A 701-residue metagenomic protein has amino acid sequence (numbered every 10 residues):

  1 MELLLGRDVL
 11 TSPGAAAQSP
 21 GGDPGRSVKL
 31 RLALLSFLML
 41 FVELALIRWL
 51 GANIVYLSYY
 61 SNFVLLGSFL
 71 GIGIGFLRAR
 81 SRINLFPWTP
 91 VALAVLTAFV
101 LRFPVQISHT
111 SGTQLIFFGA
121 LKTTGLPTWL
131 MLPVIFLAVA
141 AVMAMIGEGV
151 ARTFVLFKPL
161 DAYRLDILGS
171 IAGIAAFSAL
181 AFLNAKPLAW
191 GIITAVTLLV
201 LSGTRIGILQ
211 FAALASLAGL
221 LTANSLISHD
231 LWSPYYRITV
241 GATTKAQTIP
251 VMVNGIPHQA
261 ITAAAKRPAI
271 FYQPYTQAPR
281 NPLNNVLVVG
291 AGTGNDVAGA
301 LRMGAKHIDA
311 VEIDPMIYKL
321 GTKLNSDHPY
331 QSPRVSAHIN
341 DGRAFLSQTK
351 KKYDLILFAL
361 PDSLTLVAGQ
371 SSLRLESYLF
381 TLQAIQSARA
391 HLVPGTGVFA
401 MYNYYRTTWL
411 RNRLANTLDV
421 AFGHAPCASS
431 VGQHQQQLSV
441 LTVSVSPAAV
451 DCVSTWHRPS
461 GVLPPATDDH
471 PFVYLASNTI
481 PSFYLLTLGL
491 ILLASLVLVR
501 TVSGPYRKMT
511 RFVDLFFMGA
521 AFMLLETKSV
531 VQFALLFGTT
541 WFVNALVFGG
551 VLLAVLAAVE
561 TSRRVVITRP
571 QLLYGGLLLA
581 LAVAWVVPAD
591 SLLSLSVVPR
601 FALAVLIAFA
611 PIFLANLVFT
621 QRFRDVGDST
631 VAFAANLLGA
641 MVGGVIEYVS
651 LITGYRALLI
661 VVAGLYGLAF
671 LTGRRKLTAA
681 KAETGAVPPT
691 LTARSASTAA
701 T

Functional and structural regions predicted by a protein language model:
M1-T701: Alpha-helical transmembrane segments of multi-pass membrane proteins
